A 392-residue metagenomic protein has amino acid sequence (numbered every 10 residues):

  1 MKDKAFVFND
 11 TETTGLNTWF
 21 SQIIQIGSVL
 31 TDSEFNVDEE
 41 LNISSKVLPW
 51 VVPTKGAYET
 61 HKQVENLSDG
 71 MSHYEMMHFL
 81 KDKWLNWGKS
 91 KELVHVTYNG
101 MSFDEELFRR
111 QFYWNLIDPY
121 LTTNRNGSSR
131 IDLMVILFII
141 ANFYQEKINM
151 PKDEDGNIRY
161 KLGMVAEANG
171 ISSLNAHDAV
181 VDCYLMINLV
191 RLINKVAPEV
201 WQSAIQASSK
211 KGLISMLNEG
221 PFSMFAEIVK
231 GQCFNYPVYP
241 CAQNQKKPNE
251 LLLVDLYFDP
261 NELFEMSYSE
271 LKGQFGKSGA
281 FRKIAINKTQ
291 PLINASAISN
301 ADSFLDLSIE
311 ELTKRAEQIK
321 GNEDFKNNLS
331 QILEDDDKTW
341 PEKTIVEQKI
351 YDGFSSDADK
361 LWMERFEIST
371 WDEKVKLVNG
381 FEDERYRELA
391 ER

Functional and structural regions predicted by a protein language model:
M1-M76, N86, Q245-G279: Conserved RNase H-like, two-metal-ion catalytic cores of nucleic-acid enzymes
K4, S21-I24, L30-H61, W87-P198 (+2 more regions): Metal-dependent phosphoesterase core characteristic of DEDDh/y 3'-5' exonuclease domains
T54, S72, A197, D255 (+4 more regions): Helix N-terminus capping/helix-initiation residues
Y58-Y144, S299, F304-N327, Q331-K349 (+1 more regions): Conserved DEDDh/DEDDy metal-dependent 3′-5′ exonuclease domain
D69-Y74, S102-F103, L121-R130, N157 (+2 more regions): Short, surface-exposed, charge-dense and proline/glycine-enriched linear segments
S72-E75, K161, Q206-S209, D352-S356 (+2 more regions): General structural signal for secondary-structure boundaries
L192-E323: Acidic two-metal-ion nuclease catalytic site recognized across multiple nuclease folds, prominently DnaQ/RNase D-T
N327-R392: Substrate-recognition/cap regions that form aromatic- and gly/pro-loop-enriched pockets for small-molecule ligands
